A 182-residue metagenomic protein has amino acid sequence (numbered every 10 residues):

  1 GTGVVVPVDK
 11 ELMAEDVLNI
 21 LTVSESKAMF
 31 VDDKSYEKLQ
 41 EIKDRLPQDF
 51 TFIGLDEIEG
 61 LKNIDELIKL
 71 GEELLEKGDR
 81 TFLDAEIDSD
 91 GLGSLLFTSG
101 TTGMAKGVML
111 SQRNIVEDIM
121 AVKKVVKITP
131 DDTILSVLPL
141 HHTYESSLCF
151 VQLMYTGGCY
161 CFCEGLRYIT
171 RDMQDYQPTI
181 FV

Functional and structural regions predicted by a protein language model:
G1-T2, V23, V151-Y155: Short hydrophobic alpha-helices that are characteristic scaffold elements of the AMP-binding
G3-L70: Structural core segment of the AMP-binding/adenylate-forming
M13-D16, S111, G165: Short loop/turn segments at beta->alpha junctions
M29, L92, T98-T101, I134 (+2 more regions): Conserved S/T- and glycine-rich ATP-binding loop of Class I adenylate-forming
E72-F97, M104, K127-T133: Conserved pre-ATP/AMP-binding loop-to-beta segment of ANL
G93-I119: Conserved AMP-binding A3 loop
V116-T133, L140-V182: Conserved AMP-binding/adenylation subdomain of ANL enzymes
